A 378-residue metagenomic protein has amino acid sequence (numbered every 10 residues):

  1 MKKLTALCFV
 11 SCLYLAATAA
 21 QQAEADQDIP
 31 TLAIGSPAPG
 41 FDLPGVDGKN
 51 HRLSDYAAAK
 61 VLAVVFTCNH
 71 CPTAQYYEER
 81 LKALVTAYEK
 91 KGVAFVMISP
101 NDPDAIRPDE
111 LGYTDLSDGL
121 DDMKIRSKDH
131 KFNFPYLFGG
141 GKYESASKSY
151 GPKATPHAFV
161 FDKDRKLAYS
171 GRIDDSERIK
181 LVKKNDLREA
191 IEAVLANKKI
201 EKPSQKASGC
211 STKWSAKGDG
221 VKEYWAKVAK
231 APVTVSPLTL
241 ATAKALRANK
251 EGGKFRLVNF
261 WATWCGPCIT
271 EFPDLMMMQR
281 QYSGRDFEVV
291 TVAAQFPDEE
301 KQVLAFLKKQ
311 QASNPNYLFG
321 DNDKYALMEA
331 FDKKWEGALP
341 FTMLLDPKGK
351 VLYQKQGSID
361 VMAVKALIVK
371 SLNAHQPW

Functional and structural regions predicted by a protein language model:
A6-A16: Bacterial N-terminal signal peptides
L15-Q27: Bacterial Sec-dependent signal peptides at the C-terminal "C-region" and cleavage site
F41-L62, V235-R256, Q279-Y282, M328: A short beta-strand-turn-helix
K60-L62, T67-H70, G253-R256, F260-W264 (+2 more regions): Short pre-active-site segment immediately N-terminal to redox-active cysteine/selenocysteine motifs in thiol-based
C68-R80, F260-M277: Conserved redox-active cysteine motifs that mediate thiol-disulfide chemistry, especially di-cysteine Cys-X(1-2)-Cys
G92-S117, F132-K142, D286-E300, A312-D323: Thiol-based oxidoreductase modules, predominantly thioredoxin-like and allied folds used for disulfide exchange
L116-V160, A168, L304-L339: Short, internal strand/loop/helix patches that form the active-site neighborhood or redox-interaction surface
D162-V235, L339-W378: Thiol-/selenol-based redox modules, centered on thioredoxin-like and closely related oxidoreductase domains
